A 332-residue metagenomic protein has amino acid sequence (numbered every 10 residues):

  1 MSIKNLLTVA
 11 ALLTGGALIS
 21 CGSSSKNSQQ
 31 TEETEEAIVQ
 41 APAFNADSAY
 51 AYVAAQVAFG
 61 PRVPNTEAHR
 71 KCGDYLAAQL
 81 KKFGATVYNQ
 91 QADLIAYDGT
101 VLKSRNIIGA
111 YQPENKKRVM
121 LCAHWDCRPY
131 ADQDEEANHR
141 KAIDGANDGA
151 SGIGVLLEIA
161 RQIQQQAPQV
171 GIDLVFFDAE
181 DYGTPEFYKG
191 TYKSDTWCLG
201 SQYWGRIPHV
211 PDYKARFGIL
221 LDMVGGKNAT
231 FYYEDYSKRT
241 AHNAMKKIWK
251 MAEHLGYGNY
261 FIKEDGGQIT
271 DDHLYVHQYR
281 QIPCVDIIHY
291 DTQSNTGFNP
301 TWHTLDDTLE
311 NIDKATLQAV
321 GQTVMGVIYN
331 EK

Functional and structural regions predicted by a protein language model:
A17-S20: C-terminal motif of bacterial Sec signal peptides marking the signal peptidase cleavage site
G22-S25: Bacterial signal peptide processing site
S28, E33-C72, F83, N295-N311: N-terminal capping segment at the start of a domain
E35-A43, A58-E67, L94-Y97, H139-G149 (+5 more regions): Second-shell loop/turn segments in exported
P61-E114: A non-catalytic alpha/beta surface segment that caps or lines the substrate-entry region of metallo-dependent hydrolase
V63-P64, D93-A96, E114-N115, W125-P129 (+5 more regions): Solvent-exposed loop/turn segments at secondary-structure junctions within structured extracellular/periplasmic domains
V101, F217, V224-K332: Active-site-adjacent substrate-binding region of metalloamidase/peptidase-like peptide-processing proteins
K141-N243: Acidic/histidine-rich catalytic neighborhood of metal-dependent amide-processing enzymes
